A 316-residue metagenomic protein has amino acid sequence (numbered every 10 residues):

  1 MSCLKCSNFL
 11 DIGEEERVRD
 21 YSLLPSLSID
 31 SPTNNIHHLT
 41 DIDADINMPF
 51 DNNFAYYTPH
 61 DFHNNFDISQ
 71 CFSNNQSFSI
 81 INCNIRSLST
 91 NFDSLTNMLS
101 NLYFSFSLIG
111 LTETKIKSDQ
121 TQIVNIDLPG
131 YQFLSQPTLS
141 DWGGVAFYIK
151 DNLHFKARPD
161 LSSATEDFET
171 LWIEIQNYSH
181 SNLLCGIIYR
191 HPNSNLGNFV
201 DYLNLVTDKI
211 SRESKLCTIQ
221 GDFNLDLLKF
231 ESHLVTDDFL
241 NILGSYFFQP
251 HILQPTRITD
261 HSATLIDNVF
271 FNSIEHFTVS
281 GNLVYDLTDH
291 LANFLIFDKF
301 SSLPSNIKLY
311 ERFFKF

Functional and structural regions predicted by a protein language model:
M1-I36, D43-A44, M48, E174-L183 (+1 more regions): Surface polyanion/phosphate-binding segment centered on an Asp-His-Pro turn
M1-V124: N-terminal, active-site-proximal structural segment of metallo-dependent hydrolase catalytic domains
C71-I80, T170-I187, S301-L303: Beta-strand-turn-beta hairpins that frame and shape the catalytic cleft of phosphate-ester-processing enzymes
I81, S107-L108, G144-F147, L171-E174 (+4 more regions): Conserved, well-structured core segments
L99-T138, F199-I274: Metal-dependent phosphoesterases centered on the DNase I-like endonuclease/exonuclease/phosphatase
T114-S181, L283-V284: Structured beta-strand-rich core segments of catalytic domains in phosphoester-bond hydrolases
R158-D167, L228-F316: Metal-dependent phosphoester-hydrolase catalytic domains
I187-G197, L227: Surface-exposed cleft-lining segments at the edges of enzyme active sites
